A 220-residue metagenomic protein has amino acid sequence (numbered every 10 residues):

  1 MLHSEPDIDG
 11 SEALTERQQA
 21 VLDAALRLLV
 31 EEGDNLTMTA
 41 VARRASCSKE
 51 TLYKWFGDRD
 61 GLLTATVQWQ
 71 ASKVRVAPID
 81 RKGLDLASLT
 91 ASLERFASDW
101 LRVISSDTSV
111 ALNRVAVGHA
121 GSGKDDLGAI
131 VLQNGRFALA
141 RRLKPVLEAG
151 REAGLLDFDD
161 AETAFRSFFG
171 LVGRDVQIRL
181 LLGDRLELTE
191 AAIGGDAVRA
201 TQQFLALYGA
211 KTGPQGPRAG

Functional and structural regions predicted by a protein language model:
M1-I8, R95, D99, R141 (+2 more regions): C-terminal peripheral helix-coil segments that are non-catalytic and often amphipathic
P6-G10, N35-T37, R59, A153 (+1 more regions): Short glycine/proline-centered loop/turn elements that form peptide/ligand docking sites
G10-V21: Short, Lys/Arg-enriched anionic-surface-contact patches
R17, R59, T66, Q70 (+5 more regions): Hydrophobic/aromatic residues within well-ordered alpha-helical segments
A20, A24, L28-W69: Helix-turn-helix
L28, W69-A77, D107, G123 (+4 more regions): A short secondary-structure junction motif
T64-F96, I104: Amphipathic alpha-helical linker/stalk segments
A91, R102, D107, A111 (+4 more regions): Amphipathic alpha-helical packing segments from all-alpha helical-bundle domains
